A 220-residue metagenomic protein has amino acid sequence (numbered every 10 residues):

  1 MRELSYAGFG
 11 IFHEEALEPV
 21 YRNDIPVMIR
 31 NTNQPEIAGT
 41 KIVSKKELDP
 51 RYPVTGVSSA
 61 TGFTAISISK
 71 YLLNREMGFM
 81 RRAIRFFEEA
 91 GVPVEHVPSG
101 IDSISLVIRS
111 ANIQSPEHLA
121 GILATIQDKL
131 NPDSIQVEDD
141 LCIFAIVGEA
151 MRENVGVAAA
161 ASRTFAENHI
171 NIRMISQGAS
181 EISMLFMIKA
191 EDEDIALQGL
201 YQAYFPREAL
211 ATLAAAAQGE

Functional and structural regions predicted by a protein language model:
M1-E220: C-terminal catalytic "cap/lid" subdomain
